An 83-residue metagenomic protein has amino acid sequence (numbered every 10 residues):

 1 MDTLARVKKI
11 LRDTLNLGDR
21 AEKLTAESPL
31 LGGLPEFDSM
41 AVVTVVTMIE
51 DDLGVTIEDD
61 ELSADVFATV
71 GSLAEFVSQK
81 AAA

Functional and structural regions predicted by a protein language model:
M1-F37, A41-V46, D51-D52, T56-A83: Phosphopantetheine-dependent thiolation modules in NRPS/PKS and related acyl-activating systems
